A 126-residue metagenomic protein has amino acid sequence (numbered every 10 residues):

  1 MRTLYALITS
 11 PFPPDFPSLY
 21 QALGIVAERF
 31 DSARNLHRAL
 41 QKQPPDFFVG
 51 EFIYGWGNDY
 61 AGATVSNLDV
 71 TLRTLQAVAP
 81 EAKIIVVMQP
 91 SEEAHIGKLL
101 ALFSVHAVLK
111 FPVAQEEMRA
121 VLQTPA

Functional and structural regions predicted by a protein language model:
M1-L4: Extreme N-terminal starter segment of soluble prokaryotic enzymes
S10-D15, I53-Y60, S91-E93, Q115: Short acidic, S/G/P-rich loop/turn micro-motifs used as interaction or catalytic elements
S10-R34: Two-component/phosphorelay signaling modules centered on CheY-like receiver
D31-F47, I53-G57: Acidic, metal-coordinating helix/loop segments flanking the phosphotransfer/catalytic sites of two-component signaling
N35, V113-L122: C-terminal output helix
Q41-Q43, T74-E81: Conserved phosphotransfer cores of two-component systems
F47-L75, H95: Conserved phosphotransfer microenvironments
G62-S66, K83-A107: Alpha4 helix (beta4-alpha4-beta5 surface) of REC/receiver domains from two-component response regulators
